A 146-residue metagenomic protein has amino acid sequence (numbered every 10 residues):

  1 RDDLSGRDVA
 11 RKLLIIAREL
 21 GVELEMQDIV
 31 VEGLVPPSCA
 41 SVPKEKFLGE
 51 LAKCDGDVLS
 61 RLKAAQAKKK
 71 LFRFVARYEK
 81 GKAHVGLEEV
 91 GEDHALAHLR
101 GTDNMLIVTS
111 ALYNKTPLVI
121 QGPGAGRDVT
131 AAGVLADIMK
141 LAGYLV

Functional and structural regions predicted by a protein language model:
R1-H98, D103: Substrate-binding/catalytic subdomain of NAD(P)-dependent oxidoreductase enzymes
R77-V146: Catalytic, metal-anchored helix/loop core of enzyme active sites in primary metabolism
